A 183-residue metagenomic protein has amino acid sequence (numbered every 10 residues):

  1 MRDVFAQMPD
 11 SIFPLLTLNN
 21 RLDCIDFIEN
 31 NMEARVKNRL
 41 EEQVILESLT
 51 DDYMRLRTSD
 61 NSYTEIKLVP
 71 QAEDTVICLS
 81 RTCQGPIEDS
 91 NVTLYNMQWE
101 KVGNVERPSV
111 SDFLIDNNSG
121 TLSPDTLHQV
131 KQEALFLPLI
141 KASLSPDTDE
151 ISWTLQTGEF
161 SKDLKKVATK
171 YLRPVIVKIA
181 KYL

Functional and structural regions predicted by a protein language model:
M1-V69: Terminal domain-start segments
E42-R57, L94-E106, K178-L183: Surface-exposed loop/turn elements that mediate protein-protein interactions on large endomembrane-trafficking
L56, T82-E88, D163-Y171: Short consensus segments that form the blades of beta-propeller domains, in both extracellular/periplasmic
T58-N61, T82-C83, L155-G158: Secondary-structure transition/turn motif
A72-T82, P146-T154: Acidic/hydrophobic-patterned starts of short beta strands in beta-sheet-rich repeat architectures
D74-V110: Mid-length scaffold segments of soluble, non-membrane domains
V105-A180: Short aromatic loop motif centered on NTY/YTY
